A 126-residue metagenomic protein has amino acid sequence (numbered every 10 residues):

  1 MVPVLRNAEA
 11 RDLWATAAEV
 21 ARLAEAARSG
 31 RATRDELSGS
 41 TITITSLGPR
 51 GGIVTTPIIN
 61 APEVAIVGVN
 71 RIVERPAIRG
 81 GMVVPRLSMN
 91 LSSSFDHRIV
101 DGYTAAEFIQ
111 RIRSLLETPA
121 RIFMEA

Functional and structural regions predicted by a protein language model:
M1-A126: C-terminal catalytic/motor cores of large multi-domain enzyme assemblies
